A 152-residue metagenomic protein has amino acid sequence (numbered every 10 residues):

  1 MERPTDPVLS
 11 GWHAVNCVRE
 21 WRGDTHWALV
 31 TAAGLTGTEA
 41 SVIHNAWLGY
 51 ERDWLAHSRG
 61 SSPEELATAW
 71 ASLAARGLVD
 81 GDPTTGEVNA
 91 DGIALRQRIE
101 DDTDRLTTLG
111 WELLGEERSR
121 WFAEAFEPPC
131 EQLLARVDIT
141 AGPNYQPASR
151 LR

Functional and structural regions predicted by a protein language model:
M1-T68, Y145-R150: Phosphate/adenylate-binding glycine loop and adjacent helical scaffold
P4-L9, P83-D102: Accessory beta->alpha helical hairpin/"wing" motif in late/C-terminal subdomains of nucleic-acid enzymes
G23-W27, Y50, W54, L73 (+3 more regions): Generic alpha-helix detector with strongest preference for long hydrophobic helices that associate with membranes
L29, R52-R59, D80-P83, L106-L114: Inter-helical turn/loop segments and adjacent helix faces that build the functional surface of alpha-helical bundle
S72-T84: A short, conserved structural fragment
I93-R152: Short, amphipathic alpha-helical interaction segments positioned at domain boundaries
